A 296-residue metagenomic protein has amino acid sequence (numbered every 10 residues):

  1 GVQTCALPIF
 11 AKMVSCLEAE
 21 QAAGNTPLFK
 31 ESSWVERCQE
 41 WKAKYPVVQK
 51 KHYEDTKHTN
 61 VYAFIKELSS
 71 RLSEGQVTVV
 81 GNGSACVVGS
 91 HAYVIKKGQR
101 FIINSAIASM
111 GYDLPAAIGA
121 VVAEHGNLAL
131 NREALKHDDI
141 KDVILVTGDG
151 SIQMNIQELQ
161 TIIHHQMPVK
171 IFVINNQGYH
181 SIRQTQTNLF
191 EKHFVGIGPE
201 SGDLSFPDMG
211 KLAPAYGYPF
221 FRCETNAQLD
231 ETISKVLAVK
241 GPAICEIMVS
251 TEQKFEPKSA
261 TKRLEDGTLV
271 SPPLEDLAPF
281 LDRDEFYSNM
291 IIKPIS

Functional and structural regions predicted by a protein language model:
G1-C5: Single conserved hydrophobic/aromatic residue that forms the stacking wall/gate of nucleotide- or nucleobase-binding
A6-N82, N226-A227, K235, G241-S296: Phosphate/pyrophosphate-binding active-site segments
M13-V14, V88-V94, D113-P115, I156-L159 (+2 more regions): Short acidic, glycine/serine/threonine-rich loops at helix termini
Q39-K136: Active-site diphosphate/adenylate-binding microenvironment
C86-V87, A108-M110, I152-Q153, Q177-S181 (+1 more regions): Short gly/pro/ser/thr-enriched loop/turn and capping motifs at secondary-structure boundaries
Y93-F101, L159-P168, E191-K192: A glycine- and small-aliphatic-rich helix-loop capping segment at beta-alpha/alpha-beta transitions that lines
Y112, A116-K170, I174: Catalytic phosphate/nucleotide-handling subdomain of diverse soluble enzymes
H164-E265: Thiamine diphosphate
